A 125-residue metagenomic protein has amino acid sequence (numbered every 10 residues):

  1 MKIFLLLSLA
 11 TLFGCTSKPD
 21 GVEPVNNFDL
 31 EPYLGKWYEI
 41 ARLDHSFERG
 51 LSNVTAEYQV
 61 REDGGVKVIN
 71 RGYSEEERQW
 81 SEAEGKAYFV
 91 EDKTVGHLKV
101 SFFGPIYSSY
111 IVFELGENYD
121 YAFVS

Functional and structural regions predicted by a protein language model:
M1-K2, S74: Serine/threonine-rich low-complexity intrinsically disordered regions
I3-L12: Sec-dependent N-terminal signal peptides
C15-S125: A beta-rich soluble binding module of mature secreted/lumenal proteins
